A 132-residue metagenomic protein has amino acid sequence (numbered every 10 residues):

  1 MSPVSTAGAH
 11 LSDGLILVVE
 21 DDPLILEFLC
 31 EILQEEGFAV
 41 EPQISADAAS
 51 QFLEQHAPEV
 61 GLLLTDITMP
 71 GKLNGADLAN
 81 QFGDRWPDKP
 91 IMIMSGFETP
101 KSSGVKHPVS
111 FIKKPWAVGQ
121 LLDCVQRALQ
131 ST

Functional and structural regions predicted by a protein language model:
M1-L17, P23, E54, E59 (+5 more regions): Non-catalytic signal-transmission and effector/linker regions of two-component phosphorelay proteins
E27-E35: Charged docking surfaces used in two-component/phosphorelay signaling
G37-D47, F52: Short hydrophobic/Thr-rich beta-strand motif most characteristic of the beta2 strand and flanking loop of CheY-like
S45, L73-L78: Acidic catalytic/metal-coordinating carboxylates
D66-I67: Active-site residues of response regulator receiver
M94-S95: Hydrophobic/aromatic residues positioned on beta-strands within the core alpha/beta folds
E98: Conserved phosphotransfer active-site motifs of two-component signaling proteins, especially the receiver
V109-S110: Conserved phosphoryl-transfer motifs of two-component systems
